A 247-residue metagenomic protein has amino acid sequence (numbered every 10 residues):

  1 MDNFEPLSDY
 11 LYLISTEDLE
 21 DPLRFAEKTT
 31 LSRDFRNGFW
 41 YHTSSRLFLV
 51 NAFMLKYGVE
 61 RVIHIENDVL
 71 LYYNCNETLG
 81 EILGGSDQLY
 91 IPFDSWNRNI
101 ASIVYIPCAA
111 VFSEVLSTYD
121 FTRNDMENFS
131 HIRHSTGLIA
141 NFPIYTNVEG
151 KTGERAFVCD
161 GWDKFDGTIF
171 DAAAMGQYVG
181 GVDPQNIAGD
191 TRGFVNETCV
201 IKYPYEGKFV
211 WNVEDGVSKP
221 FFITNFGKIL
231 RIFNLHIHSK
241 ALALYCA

Functional and structural regions predicted by a protein language model:
M1-D2, I63: Short, hydrophobic beta-strand segments that form beta-sheet elements in well-ordered domains
N3-E5, L19, V69-L71, S95-N97 (+1 more regions): Short, solvent-exposed loop/turn segments at secondary-structure junctions
E5-K56: Active-site-proximal specificity loops/subdomain of glycosyltransferases
A26-F35, I103, A156-D163: Short, surface-exposed amphipathic charged segments that create phosphate/polyanion-binding patches used for binding
G38, H42-S45, N67, W96 (+1 more regions): Short, well-structured alpha-helical patches and their helix-loop capping segments that border functional surfaces
H42-L89: GT-A fold catalytic core of metal-dependent nucleotide-sugar glycosyltransferases, centered on the diacidic
Y73-S135: Conserved catalytic core of nucleotide-sugar-dependent glycosyltransferases
F112-A247: Catalytic core and acceptor-binding pocket of nucleotide-sugar-dependent glycosyltransferases
